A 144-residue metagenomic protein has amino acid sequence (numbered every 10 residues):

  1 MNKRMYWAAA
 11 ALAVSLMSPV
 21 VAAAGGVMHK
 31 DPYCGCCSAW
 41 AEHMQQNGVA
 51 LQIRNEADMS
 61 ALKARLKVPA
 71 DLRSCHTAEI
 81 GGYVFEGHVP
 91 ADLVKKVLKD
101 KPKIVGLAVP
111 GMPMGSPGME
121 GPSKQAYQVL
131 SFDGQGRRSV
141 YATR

Functional and structural regions predicted by a protein language model:
M1-M5: Positively charged n-region of N-terminal signal peptides that target proteins for export
A8-P19: Bacterial N-terminal signal peptides
A22-N47: Local sequence-structure signature of Cys/Sec-based thiol-disulfide redox active-site neighborhoods
Y33, W40, N55-D58, P90-V94: Stable alpha-helical elements in mature extracytoplasmic
E42, A61, H76: Surface-exposed charge patches
L51-I53: Generic structural signal for residues in well-ordered beta-strands
D58-L66: N-terminal post-signal-peptidase region of extra-cytosolic proteins
R65, D71-R144: Thiol/selenol-based redox catalytic cores and closely related redox-interacting motifs
